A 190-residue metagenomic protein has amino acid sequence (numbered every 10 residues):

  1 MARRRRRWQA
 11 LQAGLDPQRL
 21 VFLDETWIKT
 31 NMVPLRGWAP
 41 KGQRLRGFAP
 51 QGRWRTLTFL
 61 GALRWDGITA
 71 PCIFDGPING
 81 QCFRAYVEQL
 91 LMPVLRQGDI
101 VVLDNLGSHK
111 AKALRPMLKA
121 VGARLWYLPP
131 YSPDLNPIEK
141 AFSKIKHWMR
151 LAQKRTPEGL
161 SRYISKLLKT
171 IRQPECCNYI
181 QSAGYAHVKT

Functional and structural regions predicted by a protein language model:
M1-T190: Short functional hotspots at interaction and active-site rims
